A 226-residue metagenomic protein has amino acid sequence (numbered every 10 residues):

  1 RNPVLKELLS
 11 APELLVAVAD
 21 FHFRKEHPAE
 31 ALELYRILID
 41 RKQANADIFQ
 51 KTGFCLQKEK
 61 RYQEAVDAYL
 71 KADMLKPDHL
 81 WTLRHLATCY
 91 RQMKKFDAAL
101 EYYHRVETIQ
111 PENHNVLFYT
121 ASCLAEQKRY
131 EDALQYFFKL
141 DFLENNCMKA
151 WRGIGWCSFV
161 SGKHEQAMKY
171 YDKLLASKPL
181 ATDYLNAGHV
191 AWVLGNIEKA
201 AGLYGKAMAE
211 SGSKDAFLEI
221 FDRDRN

Functional and structural regions predicted by a protein language model:
R1-K76, H85: Alpha-solenoid helical-repeat scaffolds
L9, Q43, P77, P111 (+3 more regions): Short coil turns that delineate tetratricopeptide repeat
R24, K58, Q92, E126 (+2 more regions): Register position in tetratricopeptide repeats
I39-D40, L70-M74, H104-T108, F138-F142 (+2 more regions): Conserved structural position within tetratricopeptide repeats
